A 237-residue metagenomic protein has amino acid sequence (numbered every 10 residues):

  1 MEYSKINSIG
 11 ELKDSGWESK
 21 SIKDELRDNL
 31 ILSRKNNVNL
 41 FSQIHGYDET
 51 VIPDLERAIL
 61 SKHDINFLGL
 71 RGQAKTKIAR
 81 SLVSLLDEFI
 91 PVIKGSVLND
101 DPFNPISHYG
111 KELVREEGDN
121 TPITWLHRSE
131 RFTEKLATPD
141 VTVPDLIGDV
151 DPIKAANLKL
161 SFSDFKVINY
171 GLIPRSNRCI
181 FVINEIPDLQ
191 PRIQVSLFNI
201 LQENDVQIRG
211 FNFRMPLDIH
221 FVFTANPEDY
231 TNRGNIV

Functional and structural regions predicted by a protein language model:
E2-I236: Conserved ASCE/P-loop NTPase catalytic core
